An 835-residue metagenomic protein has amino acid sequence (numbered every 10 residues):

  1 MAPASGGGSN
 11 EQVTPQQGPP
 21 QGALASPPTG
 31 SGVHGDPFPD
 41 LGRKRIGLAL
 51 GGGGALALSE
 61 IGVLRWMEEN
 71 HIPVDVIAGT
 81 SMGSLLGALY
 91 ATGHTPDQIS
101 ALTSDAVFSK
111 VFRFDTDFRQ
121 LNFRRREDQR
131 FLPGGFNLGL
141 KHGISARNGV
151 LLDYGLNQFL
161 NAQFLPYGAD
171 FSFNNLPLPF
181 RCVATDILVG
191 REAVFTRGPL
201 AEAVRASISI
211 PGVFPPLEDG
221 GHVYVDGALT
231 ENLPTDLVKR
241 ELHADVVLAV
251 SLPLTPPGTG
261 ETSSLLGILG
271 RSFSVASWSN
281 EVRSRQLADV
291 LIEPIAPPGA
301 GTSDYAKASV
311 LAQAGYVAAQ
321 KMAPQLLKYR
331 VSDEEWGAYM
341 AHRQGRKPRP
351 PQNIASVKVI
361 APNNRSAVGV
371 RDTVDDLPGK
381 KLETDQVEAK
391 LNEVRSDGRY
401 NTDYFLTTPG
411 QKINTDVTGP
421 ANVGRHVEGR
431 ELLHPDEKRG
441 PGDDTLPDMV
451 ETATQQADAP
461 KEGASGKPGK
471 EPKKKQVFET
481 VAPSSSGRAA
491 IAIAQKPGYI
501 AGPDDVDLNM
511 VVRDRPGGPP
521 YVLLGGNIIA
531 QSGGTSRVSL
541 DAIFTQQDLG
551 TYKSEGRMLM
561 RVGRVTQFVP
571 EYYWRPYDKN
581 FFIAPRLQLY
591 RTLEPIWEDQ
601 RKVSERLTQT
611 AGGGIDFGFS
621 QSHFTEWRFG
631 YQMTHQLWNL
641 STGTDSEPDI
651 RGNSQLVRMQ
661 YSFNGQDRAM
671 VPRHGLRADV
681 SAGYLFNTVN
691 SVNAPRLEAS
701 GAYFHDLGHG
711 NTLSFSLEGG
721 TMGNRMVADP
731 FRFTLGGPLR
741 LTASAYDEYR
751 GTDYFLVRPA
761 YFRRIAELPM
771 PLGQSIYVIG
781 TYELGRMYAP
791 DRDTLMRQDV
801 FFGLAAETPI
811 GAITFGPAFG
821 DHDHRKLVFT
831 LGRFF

Functional and structural regions predicted by a protein language model:
P3-T80, A88-G410, P447, K467 (+1 more regions): Patatin-like phospholipase
G53, G83, I99, G190 (+20 more regions): Buried hydrophobic packing residues in well-ordered domains
A184-D186, T196, P294, V359-N363 (+9 more regions): Flexible glycine-/small-residue-rich
L188, P503, P576-D578, G708 (+1 more regions): A generic beta-sheet turn/junction motif
T255-P256, Q411, G563-V565, Y577 (+10 more regions): Structural signature of outer-membrane beta-barrel domains
A312-Q313, V317-I529, I543, L559-W574 (+4 more regions): Periplasmic polypeptide-binding modules associated with outer-membrane biogenesis and secretion
E431-K438, P447-S662, Q666, F733-L739 (+3 more regions): Gram-negative/organellar outer-membrane beta-barrel architecture
A489, K496, D504-N509, Y521-Q531 (+6 more regions): C-terminal outer-membrane beta-barrel translocator/porin domains of Gram-negative envelope proteins and their
